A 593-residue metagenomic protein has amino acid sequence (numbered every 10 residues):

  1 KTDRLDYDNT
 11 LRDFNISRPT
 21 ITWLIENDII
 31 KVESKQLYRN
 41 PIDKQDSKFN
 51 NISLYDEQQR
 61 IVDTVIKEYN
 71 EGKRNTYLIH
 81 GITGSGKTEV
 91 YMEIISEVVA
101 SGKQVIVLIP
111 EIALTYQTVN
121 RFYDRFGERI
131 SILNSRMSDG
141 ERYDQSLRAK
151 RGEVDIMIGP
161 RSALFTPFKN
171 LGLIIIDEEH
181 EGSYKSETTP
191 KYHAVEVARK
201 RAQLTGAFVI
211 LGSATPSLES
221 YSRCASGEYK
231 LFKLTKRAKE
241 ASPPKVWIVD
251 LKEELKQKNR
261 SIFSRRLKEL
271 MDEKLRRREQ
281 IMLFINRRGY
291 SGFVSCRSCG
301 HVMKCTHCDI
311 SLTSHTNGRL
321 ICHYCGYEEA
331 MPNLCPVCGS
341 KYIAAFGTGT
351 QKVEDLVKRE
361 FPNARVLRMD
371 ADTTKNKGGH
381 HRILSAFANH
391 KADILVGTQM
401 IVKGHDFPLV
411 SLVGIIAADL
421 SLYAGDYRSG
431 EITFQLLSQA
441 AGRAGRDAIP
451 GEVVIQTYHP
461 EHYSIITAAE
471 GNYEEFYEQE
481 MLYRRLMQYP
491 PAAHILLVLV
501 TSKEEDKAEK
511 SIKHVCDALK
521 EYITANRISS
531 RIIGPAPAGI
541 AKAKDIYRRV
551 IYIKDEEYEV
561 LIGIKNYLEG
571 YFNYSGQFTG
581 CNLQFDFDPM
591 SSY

Functional and structural regions predicted by a protein language model:
K1-K48: Interdomain "pre-motor" coupling segment immediately N-terminal to P-loop NTPase/helicase cores
S47-N50, A541-K554, F587-Y593: Short, low-order "capping/linker" segments at domain edges
K48-Y55, Q59, D63, K73-E509 (+3 more regions): Inter-lobe coupling/hinge segments of SF2-like helicase ATPases
Y473-E474, E509-I533: Short amphipathic alpha-helix segments
S511-A518, I562-Y571: Short amphipathic alpha-helices in soluble, non-transmembrane regions that often serve as interface/regulatory elements
Y522-A538, T579-D588: Short beta-strand elements
Y558, N566, G570-Y593: Generic C-terminus detector
